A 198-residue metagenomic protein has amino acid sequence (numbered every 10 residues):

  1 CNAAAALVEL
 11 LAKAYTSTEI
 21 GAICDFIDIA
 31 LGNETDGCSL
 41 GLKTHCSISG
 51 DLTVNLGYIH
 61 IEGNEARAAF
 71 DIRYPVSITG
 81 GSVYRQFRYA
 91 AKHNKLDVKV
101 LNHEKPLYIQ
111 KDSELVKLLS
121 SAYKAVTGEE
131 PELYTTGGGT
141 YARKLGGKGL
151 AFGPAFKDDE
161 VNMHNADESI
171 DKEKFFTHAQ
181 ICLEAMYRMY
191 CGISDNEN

Functional and structural regions predicted by a protein language model:
C1, L10-A14, S82-K92: Short amphipathic alpha-helices in soluble, non-transmembrane regions that often serve as interface/regulatory elements
C1-E9, D51, I78, S82 (+5 more regions): Conserved active-site and cofactor/substrate-binding residues in soluble primary-metabolism enzymes
C1-S77: Midchain, well-structured core segments that form catalytic/ion-binding scaffolds
N55-G57, D97, E129-T135: A short linear hydrophobic-aromatic micro-motif
Y58, F70-Y74, V100-N102, T135 (+2 more regions): Active-site proximal loops enriched in glycine and acidic residues that flank catalytic Cys/His/Asp and coordinate
E62, S120-A122, E129-G192: Zn-dependent metallopeptidase/amidohydrolase metal-coordination segment
Y89-L96, M189: A common structural junction motif
V100-D112: Short proline/glycine- and acidic-rich turn/helix-capping motifs at secondary-structure junctions
